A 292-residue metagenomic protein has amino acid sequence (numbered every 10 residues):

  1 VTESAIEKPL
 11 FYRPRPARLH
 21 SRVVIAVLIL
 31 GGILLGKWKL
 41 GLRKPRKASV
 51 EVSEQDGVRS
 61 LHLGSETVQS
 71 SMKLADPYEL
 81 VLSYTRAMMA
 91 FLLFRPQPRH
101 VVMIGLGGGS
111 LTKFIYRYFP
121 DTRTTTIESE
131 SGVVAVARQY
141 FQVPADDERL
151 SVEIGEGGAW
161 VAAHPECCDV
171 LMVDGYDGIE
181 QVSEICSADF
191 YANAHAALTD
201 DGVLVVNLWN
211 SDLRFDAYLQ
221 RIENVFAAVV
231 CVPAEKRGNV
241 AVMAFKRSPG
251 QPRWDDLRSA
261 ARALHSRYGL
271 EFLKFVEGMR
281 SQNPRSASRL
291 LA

Functional and structural regions predicted by a protein language model:
P9-P14, V23-I25, I29-D56, S60 (+2 more regions): SAM/dcSAM-binding transferase cores
Q55, Y78-A196, D200: The AdoMet/dcAdoMet-binding core of the Class I SAM-like
E66-S70, Y176-I179, L204: A short, flexible beta-alpha/helix-coil linker loop
D121-R123, D147-R149, D201, F226-A228 (+1 more regions): A generic structural signal for alpha->beta connector loops
Q181, L208-D212, P284-L291: Alpha-helical subdomain
A188-Q251: C-terminal substrate-binding/active-site "lid" region of AdoMet-derived donor-dependent transferases
